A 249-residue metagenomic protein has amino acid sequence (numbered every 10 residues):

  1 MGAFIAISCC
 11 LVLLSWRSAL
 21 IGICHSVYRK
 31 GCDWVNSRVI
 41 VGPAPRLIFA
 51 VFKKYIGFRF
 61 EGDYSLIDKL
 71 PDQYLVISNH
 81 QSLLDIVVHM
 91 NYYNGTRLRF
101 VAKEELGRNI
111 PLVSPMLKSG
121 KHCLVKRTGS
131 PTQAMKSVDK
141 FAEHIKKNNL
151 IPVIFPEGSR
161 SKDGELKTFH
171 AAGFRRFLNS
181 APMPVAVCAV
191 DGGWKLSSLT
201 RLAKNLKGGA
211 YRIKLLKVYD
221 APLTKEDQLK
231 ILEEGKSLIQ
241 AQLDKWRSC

Functional and structural regions predicted by a protein language model:
M1-Y74, V88: Membrane-anchoring hydrophobic helices of lipid-metabolizing enzymes
Y28-G42, L70-G129: Catalytic core of membrane glycerolipid acyltransferases/transacylases, capturing the structured, soluble-facing
G62, C123-K126, A221: Short acidic-hydrophobic, aromatic-tinged amphipathic segments that line or gate anion-handling sites
Q73-L75, N149-F155, P184: Residue-level preference for the first positions of well-ordered beta-strands
N79, K103, E157, V190-D191: Cofactor-binding loop segments of dinucleotide-utilizing enzymes, especially the Rossmann-like FAD- and NAD(P)+-binding
N94, E143-K146, L178, P182: Residue-level signal for alpha-helix termini/capping positions
L112-S114, I151, K162-E226: A cross-family acyltransferase "interaction/gating" segment
D139-H144, I151, E157-E165: Soluble extracytoplasmic domains of inner/organellar membrane proteins
